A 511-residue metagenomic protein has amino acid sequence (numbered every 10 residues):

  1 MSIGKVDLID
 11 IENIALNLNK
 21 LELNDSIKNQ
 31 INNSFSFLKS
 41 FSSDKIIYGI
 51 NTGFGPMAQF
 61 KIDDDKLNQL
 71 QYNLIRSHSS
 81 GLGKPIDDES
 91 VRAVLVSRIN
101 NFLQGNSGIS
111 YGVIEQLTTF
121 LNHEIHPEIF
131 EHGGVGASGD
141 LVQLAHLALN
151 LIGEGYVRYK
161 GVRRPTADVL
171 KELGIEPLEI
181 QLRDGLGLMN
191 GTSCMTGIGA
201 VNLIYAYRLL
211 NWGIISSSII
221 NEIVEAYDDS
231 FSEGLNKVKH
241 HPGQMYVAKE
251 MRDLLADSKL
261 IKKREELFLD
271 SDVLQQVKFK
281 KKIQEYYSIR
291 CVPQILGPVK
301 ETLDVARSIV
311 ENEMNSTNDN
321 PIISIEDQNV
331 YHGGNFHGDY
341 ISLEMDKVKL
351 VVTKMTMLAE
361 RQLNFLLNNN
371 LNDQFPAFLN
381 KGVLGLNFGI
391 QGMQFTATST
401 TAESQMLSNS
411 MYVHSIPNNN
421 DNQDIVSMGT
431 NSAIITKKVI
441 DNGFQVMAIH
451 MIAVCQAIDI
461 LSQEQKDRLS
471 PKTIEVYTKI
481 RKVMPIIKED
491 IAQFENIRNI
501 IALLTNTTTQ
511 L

Functional and structural regions predicted by a protein language model:
M1-D44, Q69-F130, N221, G234-N236: Glycine-rich, flexible loop motifs
M1-Q30, S34-F37, L67, N150-L511: C-terminal auxiliary extensions adjacent to catalytic cores
S42-I46, E124-F130, L144, P165 (+2 more regions): Hydrophobic alpha-helical context, especially transmembrane and signal-peptide helices
D44-I50, E128-G134, Y156, V169 (+1 more regions): Short, flexible coil/turn micro-motifs enriched in small/turn-prone residues
Y48-I62, K66-L70, S77-N100, F130-I152 (+1 more regions): FAD-binding core of FAD-dependent oxidoreductases, characterized by glycine-rich FAD pyrophosphate-binding loops
V96, L103-H126, G133-L144, L149 (+1 more regions): Well-ordered mid-protein domain cores that form the structural environment of catalytic cofactors
